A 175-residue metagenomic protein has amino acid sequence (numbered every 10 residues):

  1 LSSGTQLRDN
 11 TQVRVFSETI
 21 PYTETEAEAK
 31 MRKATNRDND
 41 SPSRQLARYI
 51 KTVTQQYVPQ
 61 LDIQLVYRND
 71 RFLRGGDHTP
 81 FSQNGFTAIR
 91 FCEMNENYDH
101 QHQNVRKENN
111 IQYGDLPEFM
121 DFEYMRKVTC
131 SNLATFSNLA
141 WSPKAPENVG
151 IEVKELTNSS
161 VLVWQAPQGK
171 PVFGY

Functional and structural regions predicted by a protein language model:
L1-T79, N84, A88: Metal-dependent peptidase/peptidase-like ectodomains
G4-N10, R14, L65-P143: Active-site-adjacent mobile loop/cap segments within catalytic or ligand-binding domains
L7-R8, K154-N158: Short, ordered beta-strand-loop transition motifs
G76-T79, G150-I151, V163-A166: Generic recognition of flexible, low-complexity loop/linker segments
F81-G85, L156, P171: A structural signal for short secondary-structure junctions
P143-V153: Proline-enriched interdomain boundary motifs that mark the N-terminal boundary and often initiate the first structured
N158-V172: Conserved aromatic anchor
